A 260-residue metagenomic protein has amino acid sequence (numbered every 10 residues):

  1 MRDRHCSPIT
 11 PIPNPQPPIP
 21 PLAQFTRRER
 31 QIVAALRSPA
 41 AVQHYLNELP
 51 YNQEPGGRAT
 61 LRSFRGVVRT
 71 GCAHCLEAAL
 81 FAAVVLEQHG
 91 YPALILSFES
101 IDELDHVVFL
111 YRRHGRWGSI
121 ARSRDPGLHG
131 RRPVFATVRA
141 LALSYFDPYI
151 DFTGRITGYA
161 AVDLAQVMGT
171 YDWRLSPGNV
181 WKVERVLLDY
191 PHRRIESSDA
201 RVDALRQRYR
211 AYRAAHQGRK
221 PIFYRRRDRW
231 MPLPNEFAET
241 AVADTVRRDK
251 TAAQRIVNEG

Functional and structural regions predicted by a protein language model:
M1-P18: Low-complexity proline/serine/threonine-rich segments in eukaryotic and viral proteins
C6, P18-G260: A structural boundary/capping signal
